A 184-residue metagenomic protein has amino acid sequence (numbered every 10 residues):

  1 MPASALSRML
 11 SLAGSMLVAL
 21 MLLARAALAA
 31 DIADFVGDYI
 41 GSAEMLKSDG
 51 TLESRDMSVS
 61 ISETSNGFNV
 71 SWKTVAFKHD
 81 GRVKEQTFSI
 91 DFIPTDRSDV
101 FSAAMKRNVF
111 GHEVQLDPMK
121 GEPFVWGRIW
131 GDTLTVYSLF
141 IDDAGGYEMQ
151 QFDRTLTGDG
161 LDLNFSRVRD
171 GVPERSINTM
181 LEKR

Functional and structural regions predicted by a protein language model:
M1-L10: N-terminal secretory signal peptides that target proteins for export/translocation
S4, L22, A26-A27: N-terminal targeting/docking segments
A13-A24: Bacterial N-terminal signal peptides
A27-I40, E63, R128: N-terminal helix-cap/turn-to-beta initiation motif at the start of protein domains
S42-S54, S65-G67, A76-R184: Calycin-type beta-barrel ligand-binding domains and close structural analogs
R55-V59: Active-site-adjacent core segments of small-molecule enzymes
V70-W72: Single-residue "anchor" positions within short linear motifs
